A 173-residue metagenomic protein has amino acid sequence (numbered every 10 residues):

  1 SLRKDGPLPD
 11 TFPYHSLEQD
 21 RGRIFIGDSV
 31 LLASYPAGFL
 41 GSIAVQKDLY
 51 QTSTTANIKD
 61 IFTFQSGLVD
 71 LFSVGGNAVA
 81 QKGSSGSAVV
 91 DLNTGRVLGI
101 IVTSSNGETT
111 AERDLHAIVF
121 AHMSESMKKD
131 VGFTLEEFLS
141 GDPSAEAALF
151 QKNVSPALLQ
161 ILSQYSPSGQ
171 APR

Functional and structural regions predicted by a protein language model:
L2-H15, S42-E137: Active-site region of chymotrypsin-like
H15, F25-D28, P156, Q160-S163: Solvent-exposed, polar/charged alpha-helical surfaces in well-ordered, non-transmembrane soluble domains, broadly
L17-Y50: Short glycine/Trp-rich loop-beta-loop segment that forms part of the substrate-binding cleft
E125-R173: PDZ/PDZ-like groove recognition
